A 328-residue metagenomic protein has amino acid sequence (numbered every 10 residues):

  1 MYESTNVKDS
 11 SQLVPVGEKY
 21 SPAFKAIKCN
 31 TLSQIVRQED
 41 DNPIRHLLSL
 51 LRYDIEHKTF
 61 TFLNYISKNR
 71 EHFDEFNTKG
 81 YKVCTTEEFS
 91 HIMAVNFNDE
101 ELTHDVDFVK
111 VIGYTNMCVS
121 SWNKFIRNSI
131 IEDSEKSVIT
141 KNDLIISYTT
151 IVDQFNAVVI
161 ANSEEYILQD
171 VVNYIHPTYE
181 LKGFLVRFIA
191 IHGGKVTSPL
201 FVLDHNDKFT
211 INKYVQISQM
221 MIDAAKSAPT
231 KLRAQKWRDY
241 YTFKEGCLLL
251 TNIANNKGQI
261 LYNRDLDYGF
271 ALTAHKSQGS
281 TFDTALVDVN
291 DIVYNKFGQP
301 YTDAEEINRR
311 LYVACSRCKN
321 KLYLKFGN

Functional and structural regions predicted by a protein language model:
Y2-N6, S11-N162, I167-D223: Conserved helicase motor core of P-loop NTPases
Y179-N328: C-terminal accessory regions
